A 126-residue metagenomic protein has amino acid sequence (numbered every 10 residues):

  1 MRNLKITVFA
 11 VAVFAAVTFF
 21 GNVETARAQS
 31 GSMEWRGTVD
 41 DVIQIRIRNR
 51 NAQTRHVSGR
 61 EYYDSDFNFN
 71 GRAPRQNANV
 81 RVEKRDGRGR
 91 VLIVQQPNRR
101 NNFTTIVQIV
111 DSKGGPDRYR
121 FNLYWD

Functional and structural regions predicted by a protein language model:
M1-V11: Bacterial N-terminal signal peptides that target proteins for export
L4-I6, V23, R50: N-terminal cationic leader/targeting segments used for protein routing and processing
A10-T18: Bacterial N-terminal signal peptides
F19, F67-N68, Y124: Short linear sequence elements within intrinsically disordered, low-complexity coil regions
F20-A28: Sec/Tat signal peptide C-region and signal peptidase I cleavage site
Q29, W35-G114: Extracellular attachment/recognition segments
D111, R118-D126: Short, structured beta-strand segments at or near domain termini in extracellular proteins/domains
